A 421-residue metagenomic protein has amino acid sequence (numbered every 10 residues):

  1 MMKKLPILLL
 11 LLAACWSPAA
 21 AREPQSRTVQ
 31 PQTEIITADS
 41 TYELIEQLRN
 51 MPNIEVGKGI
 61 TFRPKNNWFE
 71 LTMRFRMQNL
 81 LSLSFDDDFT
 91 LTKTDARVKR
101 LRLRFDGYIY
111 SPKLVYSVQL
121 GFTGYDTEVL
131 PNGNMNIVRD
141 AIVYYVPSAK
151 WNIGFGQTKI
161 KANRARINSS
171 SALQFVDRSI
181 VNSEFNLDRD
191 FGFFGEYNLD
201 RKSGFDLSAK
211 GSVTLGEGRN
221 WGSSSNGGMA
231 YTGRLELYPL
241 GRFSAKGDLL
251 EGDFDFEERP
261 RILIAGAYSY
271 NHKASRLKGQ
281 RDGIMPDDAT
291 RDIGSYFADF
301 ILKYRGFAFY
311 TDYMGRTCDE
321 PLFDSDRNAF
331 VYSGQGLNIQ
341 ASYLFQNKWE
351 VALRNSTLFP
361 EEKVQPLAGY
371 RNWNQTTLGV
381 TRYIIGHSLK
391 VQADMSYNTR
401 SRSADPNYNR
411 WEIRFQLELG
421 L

Functional and structural regions predicted by a protein language model:
M1-S26: Bacterial Sec-dependent N-terminal signal peptides
A19-R76, K246, L421: N-terminal periplasmic/intermembrane-space "pro-region" immediately following the signal or transit peptide
L48-M51, T90-R97, L130-V138, S183-L187 (+5 more regions): Replace "Gram-negative outer membrane beta-barrel proteins" with "bacterial and organellar outer membrane beta-barrel
V56-G57, D86-D88, Q174-S179, D248 (+4 more regions): Extracytoplasmic loops and strand-loop junctions of Gram-negative outer membrane beta-barrel proteins
G59-F85, T90-R219, S225-G241, L263 (+2 more regions): Outer membrane beta-barrel
N226, E236-L240, S244-E361: Detector for outer-membrane/organellar transmembrane beta-barrel domains, recognizing the amphipathic beta-strand
Y231-R242, R382, L389, Y408-L421: Outer-membrane beta-barrel "beta-signal"
I339-V391: C-terminal hydrophobic structural anchor segments that stabilize assembly/packing rather than catalytic chemistry
